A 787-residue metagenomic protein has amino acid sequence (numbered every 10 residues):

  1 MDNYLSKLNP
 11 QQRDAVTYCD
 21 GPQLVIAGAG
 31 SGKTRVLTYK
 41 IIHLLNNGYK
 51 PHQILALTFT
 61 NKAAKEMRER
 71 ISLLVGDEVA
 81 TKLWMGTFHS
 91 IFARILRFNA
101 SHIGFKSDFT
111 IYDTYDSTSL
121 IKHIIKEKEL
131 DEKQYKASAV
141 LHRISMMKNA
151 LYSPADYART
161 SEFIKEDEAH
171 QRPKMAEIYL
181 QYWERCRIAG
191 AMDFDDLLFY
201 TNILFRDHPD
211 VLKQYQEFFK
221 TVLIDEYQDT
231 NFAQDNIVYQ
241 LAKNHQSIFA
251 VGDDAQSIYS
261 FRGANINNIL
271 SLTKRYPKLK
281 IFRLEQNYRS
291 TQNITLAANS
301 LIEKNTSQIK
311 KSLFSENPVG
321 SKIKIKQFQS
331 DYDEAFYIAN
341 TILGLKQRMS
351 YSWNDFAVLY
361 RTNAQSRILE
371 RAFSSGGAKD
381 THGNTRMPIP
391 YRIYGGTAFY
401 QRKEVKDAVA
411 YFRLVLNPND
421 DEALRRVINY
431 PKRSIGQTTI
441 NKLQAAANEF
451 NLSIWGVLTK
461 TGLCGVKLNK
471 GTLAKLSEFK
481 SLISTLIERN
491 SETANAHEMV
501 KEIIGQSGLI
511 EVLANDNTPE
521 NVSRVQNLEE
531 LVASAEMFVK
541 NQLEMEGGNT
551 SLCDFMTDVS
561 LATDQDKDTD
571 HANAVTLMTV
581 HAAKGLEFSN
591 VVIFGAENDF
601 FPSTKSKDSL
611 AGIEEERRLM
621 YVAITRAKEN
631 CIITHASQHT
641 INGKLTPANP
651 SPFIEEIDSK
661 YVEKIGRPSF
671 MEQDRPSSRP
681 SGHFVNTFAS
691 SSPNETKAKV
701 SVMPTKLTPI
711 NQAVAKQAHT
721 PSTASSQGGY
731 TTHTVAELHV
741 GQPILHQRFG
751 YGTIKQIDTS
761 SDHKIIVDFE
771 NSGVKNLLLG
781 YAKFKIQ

Functional and structural regions predicted by a protein language model:
S6-V25, V36, L55-A56, A63-E66 (+5 more regions): Conserved helicase NTPase motor core
V25, A29-L37, P277-K280, Q286-N384 (+4 more regions): Helicase P-loop NTPase motor core
T34-I42, M67-R68: Motif I (Walker A/P-loop) of helicase-class P-loop NTPases
L44-A56: Conserved SF1/SF2 helicase motif Ia
Q53-T58, K62-H142, Y152-D156, K326 (+2 more regions): Conserved P-loop NTPase-based nucleic-acid remodeling module centered on helicase motor cores
K122-A191, P209, I266: Basic/charged alpha-beta structural segments of nucleotide/phosphate-handling enzymes
E168, S366-A378, M387-P388, R402 (+1 more regions): Conserved helicase C-terminal RecA-like lobe
G595-N776, Y781-I786: C-terminal accessory regions
